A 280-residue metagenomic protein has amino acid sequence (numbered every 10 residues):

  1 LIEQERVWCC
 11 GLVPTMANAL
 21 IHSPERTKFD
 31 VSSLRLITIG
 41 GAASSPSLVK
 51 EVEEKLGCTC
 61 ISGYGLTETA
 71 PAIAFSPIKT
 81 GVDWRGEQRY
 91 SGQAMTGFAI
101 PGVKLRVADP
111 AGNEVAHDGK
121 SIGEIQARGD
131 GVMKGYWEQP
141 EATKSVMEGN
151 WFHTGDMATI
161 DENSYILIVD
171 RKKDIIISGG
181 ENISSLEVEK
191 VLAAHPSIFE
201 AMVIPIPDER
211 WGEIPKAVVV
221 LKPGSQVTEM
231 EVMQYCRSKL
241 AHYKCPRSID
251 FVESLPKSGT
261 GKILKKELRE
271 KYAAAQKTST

Functional and structural regions predicted by a protein language model:
I2-E3, C10, G129, K134-E138 (+4 more regions): AMP-binding/adenylate-forming catalytic core of the ANL superfamily
Q4-L12, I21-S91, K104, A111-A116: Gly/Ser/Thr-rich phosphate-binding loop
E25, S33, G57, G102 (+3 more regions): Glycine-centered tight turns that cap/initiate beta-strands
G41, G65, G97, D156 (+1 more regions): Active-site glycine-centered loops adjacent to acidic/histidine catalytic or metal-binding residues that shape
Y90-A99, A116, V146-N150: Short Gly/Pro-enriched turn/cap motifs at secondary-structure boundaries
P101-V103, G123, E213-P215, R247 (+1 more regions): Change "...and in nucleic-acid phosphodiester-cleaving endonucleases..." to "...and in nucleic-acid processing enzymes
G102-Q126, E162-N163, S225-E229, L264: Conserved beta-loop-beta connector loops within the AMP-binding
E270-T280: Acidic/polar alpha-helix N-cap and adjacent early helical turns within long charge-rich amphipathic helices/linkers
